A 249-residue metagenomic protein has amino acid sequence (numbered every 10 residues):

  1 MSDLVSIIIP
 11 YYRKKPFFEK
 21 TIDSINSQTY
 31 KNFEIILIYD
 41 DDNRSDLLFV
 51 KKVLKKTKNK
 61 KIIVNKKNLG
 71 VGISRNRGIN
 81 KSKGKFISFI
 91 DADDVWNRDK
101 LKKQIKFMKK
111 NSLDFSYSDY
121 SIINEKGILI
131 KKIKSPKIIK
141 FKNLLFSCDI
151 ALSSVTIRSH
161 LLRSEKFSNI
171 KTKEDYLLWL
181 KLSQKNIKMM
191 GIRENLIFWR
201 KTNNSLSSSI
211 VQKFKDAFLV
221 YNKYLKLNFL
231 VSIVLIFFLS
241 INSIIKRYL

Functional and structural regions predicted by a protein language model:
D3-S6, S24, E34, L177: Cell-envelope/extracellular polymer assembly enzymes that use nucleotide-activated donors
Y11-S27: Short, well-formed alpha-helical segments that are part of the catalytic scaffolds of diverse glycosyltransferases
I22-V64: Acidic donor-binding segment of Leloir-type glycosyltransferases
N65-S82, K103: Glycine-rich, basic loop-to-helix element that forms the pyrophosphate-binding segment of sugar-nucleotide handling
I87: Short aromatic/hydrophobic "clamp" motif used to bind/position activated sugar donors
D91-V95, D119: The conserved acidic donor/metal-binding loop of glycosyltransferases
D99-I130: Conserved donor NDP-sugar-binding/catalytic core segment of glycosyltransferases
I138-Q212: Conserved nucleotide-sugar donor-binding catalytic segment
